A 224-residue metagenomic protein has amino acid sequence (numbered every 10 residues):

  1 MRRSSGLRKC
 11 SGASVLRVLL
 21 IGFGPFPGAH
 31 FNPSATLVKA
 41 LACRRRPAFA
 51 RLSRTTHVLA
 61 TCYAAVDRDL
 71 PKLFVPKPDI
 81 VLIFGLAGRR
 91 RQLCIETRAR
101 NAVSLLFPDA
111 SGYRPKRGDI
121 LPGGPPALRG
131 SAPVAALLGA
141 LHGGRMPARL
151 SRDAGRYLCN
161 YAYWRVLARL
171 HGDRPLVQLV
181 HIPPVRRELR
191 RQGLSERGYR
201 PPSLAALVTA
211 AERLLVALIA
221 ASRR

Functional and structural regions predicted by a protein language model:
R2-R156, W164-R174, E196-R224: N-terminal catalytic or cofactor-binding beta/alpha core of small enzyme domains
H181-R187: An accessory alpha-helical subdomain
R190-L194: Short acidic, glycine/proline-rich loop/turn micro-motifs
